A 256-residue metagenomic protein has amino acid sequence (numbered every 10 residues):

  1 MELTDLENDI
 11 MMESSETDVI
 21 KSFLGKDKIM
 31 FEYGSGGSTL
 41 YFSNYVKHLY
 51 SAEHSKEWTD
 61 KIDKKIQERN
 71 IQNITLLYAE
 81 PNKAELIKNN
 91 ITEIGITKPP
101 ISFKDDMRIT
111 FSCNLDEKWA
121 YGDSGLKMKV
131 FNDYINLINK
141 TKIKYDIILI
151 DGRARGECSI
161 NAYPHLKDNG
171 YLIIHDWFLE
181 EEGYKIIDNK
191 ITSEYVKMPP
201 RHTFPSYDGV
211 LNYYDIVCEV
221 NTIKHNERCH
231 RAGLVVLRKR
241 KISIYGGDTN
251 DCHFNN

Functional and structural regions predicted by a protein language model:
M1-D27, E117-V130: Class I SAM-dependent methyltransferase Rossmann-like catalytic core, especially the SAM/SAH-binding loop
I10, E32, I148-G152: Short, charged/polar micro-motifs that form catalytic or ligand-binding hotspots
E13-I91: SAM cofactor-binding core of SAM-dependent methyltransferases, primarily the Rossmann-like beta-alpha-beta module
S15-V19, G36-S38, M128-I138, E157-I160: A generic local structural motif
V19, K61, V130-D133, P205-N212: Exposed alpha-helical structural elements
D63-K142: S-adenosyl-L-methionine
L137-K142, I147-N256: C-terminal substrate-binding/active-site "lid" region of AdoMet-derived donor-dependent transferases
